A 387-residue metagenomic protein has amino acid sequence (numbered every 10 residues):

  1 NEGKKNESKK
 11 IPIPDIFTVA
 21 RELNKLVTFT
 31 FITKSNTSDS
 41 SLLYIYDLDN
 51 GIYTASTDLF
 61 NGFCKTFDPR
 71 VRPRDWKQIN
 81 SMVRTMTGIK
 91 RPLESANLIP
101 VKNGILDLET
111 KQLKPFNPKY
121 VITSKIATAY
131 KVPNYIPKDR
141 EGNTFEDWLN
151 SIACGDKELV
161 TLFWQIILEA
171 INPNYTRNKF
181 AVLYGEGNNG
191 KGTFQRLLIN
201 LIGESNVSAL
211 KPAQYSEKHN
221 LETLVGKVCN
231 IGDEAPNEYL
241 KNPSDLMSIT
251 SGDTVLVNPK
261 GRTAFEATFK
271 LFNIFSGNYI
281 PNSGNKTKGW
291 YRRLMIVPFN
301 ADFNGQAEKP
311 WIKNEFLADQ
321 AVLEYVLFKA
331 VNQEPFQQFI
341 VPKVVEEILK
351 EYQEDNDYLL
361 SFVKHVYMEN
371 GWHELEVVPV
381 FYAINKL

Functional and structural regions predicted by a protein language model:
N1-N143, D147, V255, P281 (+1 more regions): N-terminal nucleic-acid engagement/recognition segments and initiation subdomains in replication, restriction
I13-F17, I199-E204, Y239-V255: A short, contiguous, amphipathic alpha-helix enriched in charged residues
T30-D58, I105-V228, M295-V297, A330 (+3 more regions): P-loop NTPase catalytic core of nucleic-acid-dependent motor ATPases
G51, P236-N237, N278-N282, N300-G305: Conserved nucleotide-binding/hydrolysis micro-motifs of P-loop NTPases
S208-S216, S244-A264, A307-N314: Substrate-gripping "pore-loop 1 plus following alpha2 helix"
H219-G226, V257-S276: AAA+/SF3 P-loop NTPase mechanochemical coupling elements
V228-S251, F265, S283-W290: Conserved AAA+/SF3 P-loop NTPase catalytic/coupling segment centered on the Walker-B
A267-K270, K286-Q353: Phosphate-sensing "switch" segment of ASCE/P-loop ATPases
